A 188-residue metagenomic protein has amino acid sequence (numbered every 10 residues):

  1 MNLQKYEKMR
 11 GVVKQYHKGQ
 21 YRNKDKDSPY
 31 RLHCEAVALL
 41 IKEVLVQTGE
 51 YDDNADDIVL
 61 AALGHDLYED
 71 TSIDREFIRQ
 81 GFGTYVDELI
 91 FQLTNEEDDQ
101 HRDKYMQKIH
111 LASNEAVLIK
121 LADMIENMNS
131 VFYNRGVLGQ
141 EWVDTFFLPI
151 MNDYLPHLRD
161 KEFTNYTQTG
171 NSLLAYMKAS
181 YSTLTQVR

Functional and structural regions predicted by a protein language model:
M1-R188: Active-site helical microenvironments for divalent-metal-assisted chemistry
